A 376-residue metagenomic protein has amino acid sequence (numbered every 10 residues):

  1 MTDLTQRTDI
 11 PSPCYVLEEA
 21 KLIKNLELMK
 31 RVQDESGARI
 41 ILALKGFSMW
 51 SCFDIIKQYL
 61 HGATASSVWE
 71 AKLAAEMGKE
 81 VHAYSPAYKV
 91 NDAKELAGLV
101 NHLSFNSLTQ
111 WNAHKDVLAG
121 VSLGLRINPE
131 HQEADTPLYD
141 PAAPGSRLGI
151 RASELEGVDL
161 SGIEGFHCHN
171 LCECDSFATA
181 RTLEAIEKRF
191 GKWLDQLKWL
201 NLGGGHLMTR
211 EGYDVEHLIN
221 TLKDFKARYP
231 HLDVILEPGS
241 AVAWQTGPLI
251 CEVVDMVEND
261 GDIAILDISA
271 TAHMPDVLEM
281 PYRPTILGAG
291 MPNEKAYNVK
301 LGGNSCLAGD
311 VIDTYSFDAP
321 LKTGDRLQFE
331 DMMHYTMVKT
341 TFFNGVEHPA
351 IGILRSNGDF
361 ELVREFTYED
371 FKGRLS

Functional and structural regions predicted by a protein language model:
T2-G78, Y84-D92, S269, F317-E330 (+2 more regions): N-terminal capping/small domains of soluble enzymes
A38-W199, Y213, T221-D224: Active-site-proximal beta-alpha core segment in soluble small-molecule metabolic enzymes
H131-E133, C172, M208, V242 (+1 more regions): Feature marks short, surface-exposed loop/turn motifs that line or immediately flank catalytic pockets and channel
N170-L171, L200-T209, P238-A241: Glycine-rich beta-strand-to-loop/alpha-helix junction loops that act as flexible
D175-R181, T209-L218, Q245-D255, T314-F317: Short glycine/threonine-rich loop-to-helix capping motif typified by GTGT followed within a few residues by an Asp-Pro
K192-L197, H217-Y229, Y315-D331: Acidic/histidine-enriched ion/cofactor-binding microenvironments in catalytic or ligand-binding pockets
I235-S376: Charged (often Lys/Glu-rich) extended helix/loop segments that serve as interaction or gating elements
